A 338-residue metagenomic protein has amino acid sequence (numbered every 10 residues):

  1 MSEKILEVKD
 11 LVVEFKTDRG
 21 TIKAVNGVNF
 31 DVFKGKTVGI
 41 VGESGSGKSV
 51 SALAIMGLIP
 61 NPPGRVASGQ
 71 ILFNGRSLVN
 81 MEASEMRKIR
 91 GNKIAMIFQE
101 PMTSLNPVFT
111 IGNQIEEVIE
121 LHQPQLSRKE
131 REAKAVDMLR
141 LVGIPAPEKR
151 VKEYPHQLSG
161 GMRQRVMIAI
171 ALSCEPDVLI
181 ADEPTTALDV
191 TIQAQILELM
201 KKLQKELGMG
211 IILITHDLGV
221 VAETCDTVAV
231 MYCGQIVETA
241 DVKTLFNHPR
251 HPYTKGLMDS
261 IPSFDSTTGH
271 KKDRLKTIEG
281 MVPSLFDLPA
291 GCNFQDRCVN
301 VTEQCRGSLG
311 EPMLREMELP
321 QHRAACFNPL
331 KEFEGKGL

Functional and structural regions predicted by a protein language model:
K16-D18, G57-P63, N80-M81, M86 (+4 more regions): ABC-type ATPase nucleotide-binding domains, specifically the catalytic core motifs of the NBD
E43, I180, P184, L188 (+1 more regions): P-loop NTP-binding/switch modules centered on Walker-like glycine-rich loops
Q70, N74-S77, K129-K149, M258-D259: Conserved ABC ATPase "signature" region
L78-A95, L121, T244-P249, P283-P289: ABC ATPase NBD coupling module
S173-D177: A short, proline-enriched helix->beta-strand linker immediately N-terminal to the Walker B motif in ABC-type P-loop
D241-L338: Charged, flexible cofactor/metal-binding loops and thiol motifs
